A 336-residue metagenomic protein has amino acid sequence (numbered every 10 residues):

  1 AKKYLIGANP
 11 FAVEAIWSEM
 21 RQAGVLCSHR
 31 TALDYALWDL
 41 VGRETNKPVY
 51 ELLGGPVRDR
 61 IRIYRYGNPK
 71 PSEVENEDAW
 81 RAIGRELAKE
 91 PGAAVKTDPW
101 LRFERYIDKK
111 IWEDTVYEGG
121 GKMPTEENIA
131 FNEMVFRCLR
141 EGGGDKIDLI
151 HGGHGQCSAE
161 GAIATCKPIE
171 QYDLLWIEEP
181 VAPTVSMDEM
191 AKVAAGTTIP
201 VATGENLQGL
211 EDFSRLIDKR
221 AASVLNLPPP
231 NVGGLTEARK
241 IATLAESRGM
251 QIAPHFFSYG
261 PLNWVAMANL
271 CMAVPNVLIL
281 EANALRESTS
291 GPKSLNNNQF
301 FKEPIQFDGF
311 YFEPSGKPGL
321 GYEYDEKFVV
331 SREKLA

Functional and structural regions predicted by a protein language model:
A1, L33, N46, V95 (+6 more regions): Conserved, mostly hydrophobic/aromatic
A1-T45: Metal- or metallocofactor-binding catalytic centers and their adjacent structured scaffolds across diverse enzyme
A15, K167, D173, V181-A202 (+1 more regions): Shared catalytic-loop signature of beta/alpha-barrel
R43, K47-I61, I305-F307, F312: N-terminal amphipathic alpha-helix/helix-capping segment at the start of soluble metabolic enzymes
E44, R62-R65, D78, G249-A253 (+1 more regions): Ligand-binding pocket scaffold of soluble enzyme catalytic domains
P56, R60-R62, G142-G152, A194-G204 (+1 more regions): Short beta-strand/loop segments at the ligand-binding rim of alpha/beta enzyme cores
R60-M190: Metal-dependent enolase-superfamily TIM-barrel catalytic cores that perform enediolate-based chemistry
S315-A336: Extended hydrophobic packing segments that form well-structured cores
